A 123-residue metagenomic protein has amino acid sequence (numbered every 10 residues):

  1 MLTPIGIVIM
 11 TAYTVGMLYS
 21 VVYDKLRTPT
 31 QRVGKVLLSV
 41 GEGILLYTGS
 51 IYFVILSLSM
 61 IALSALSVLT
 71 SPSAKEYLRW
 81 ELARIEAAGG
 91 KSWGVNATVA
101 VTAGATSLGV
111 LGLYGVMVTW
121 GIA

Functional and structural regions predicted by a protein language model:
M1-I7, T48-S57, L108: Short hydrophobic membrane-inserting alpha-helices and related fusion/pore-forming segments
P4-K25: N-terminal signal-anchor/start-transfer transmembrane helix
V8-V15, L37-V40, S59-A62: Lipid-exposed faces of alpha-helical membrane segments in multi-pass integral membrane proteins
Y19-L37: Short, amphipathic, aromatic/basic-enriched membrane-interface segments that mark the entry/exit of transmembrane
K35-Y47: Hydrophobic, membrane-inserted alpha-helices
I44-Y77: Short alpha-helical packing/oligomerization segments
E81-S107: Interfacial loop-to-transmembrane junctions
V110-A123: Juxtamembrane boundary at the C-terminal end of a transmembrane helix
